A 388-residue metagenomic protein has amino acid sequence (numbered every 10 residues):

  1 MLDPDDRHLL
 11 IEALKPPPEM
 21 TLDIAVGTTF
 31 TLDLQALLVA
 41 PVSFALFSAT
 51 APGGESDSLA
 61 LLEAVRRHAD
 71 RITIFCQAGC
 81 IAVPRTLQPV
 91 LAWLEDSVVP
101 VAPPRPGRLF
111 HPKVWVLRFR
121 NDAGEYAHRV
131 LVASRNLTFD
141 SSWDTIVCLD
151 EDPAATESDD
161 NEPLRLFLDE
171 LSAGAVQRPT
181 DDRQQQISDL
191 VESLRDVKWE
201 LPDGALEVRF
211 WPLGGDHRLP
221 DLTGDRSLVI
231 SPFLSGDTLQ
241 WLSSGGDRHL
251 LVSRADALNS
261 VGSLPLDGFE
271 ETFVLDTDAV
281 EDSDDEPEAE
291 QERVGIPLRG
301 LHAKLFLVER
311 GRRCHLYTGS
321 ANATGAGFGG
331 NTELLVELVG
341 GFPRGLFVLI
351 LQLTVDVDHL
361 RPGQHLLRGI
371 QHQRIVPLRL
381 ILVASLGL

Functional and structural regions predicted by a protein language model:
M1-R226, S231-G369, R374, L378-L380 (+1 more regions): PLD/PLD-like phosphodiesterase catalytic module centered on the HKD motif
